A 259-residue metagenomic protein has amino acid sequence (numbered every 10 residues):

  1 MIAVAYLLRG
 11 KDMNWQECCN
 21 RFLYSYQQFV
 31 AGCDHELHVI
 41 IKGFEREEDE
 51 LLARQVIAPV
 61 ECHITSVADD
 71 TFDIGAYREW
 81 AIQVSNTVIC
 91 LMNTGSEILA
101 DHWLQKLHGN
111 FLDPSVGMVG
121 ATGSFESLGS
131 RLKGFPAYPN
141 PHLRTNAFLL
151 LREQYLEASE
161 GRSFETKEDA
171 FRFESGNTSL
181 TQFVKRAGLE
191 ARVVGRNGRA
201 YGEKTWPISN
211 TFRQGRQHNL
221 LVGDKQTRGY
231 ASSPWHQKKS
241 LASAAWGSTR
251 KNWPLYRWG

Functional and structural regions predicted by a protein language model:
M1-F72, Y77-V88: N-terminal anchoring/stem segment of glycosyltransferases
H38-V39, C90-L91, M118-T122, L149 (+1 more regions): A structural signal for short, well-ordered beta-strand segments and their strand-loop junctions that often border
I40-R46, D70, S96, T122-S127 (+1 more regions): Short beta-alpha junction loops
Y77-I82, L132-N140, P207-F212: Short, surface-exposed amphipathic charged segments that create phosphate/polyanion-binding patches used for binding
N86, P114-V116, L189: Short, high-confidence coil segments that cap the C-terminus of an alpha-helix and link into the following beta-strand
N86-E97: Short beta-strand-to-loop acidic/aromatic patch adjacent to the donor-nucleotide binding site
E97-Q182: Conserved catalytic core of nucleotide-sugar-dependent glycosyltransferases
E165-G259: C-terminal catalytic/acceptor-binding lobe
